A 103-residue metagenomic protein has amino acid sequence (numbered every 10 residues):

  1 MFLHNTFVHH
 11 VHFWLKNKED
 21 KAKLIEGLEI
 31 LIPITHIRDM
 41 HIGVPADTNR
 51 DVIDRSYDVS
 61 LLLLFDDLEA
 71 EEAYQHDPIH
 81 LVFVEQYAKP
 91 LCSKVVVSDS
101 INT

Functional and structural regions predicted by a protein language model:
M1-L62, D66-H76, D99-T103: Short S/T/G/P-rich N-terminal loop/turn motif that feeds into the first structured element of a domain
L68-V96: C-terminal structural segments of small proteins and small subunits
